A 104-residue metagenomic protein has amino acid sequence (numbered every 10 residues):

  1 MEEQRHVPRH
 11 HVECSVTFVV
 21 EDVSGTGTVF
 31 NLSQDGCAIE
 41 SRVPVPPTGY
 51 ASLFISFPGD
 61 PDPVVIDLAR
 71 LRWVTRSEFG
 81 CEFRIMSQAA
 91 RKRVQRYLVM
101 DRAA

Functional and structural regions predicted by a protein language model:
M1-L32, R96-A104: N-terminal helix initiation/capping motif
H10, V45-P47: Short, well-ordered loop/turn sites that connect or cap secondary structure elements
S15-P44, S52, T75-G80: Short strand-loop-strand
S24-T26, D62-I66: Short, mixed charged/polar active-site loops that provide acid/base catalysis or chelate metal/phosphate cofactors
T28, L68-R70, E82: Residues located in well-ordered beta-strands
N31, L71-W73, I85: A residue-level detector for short acidic-glycine micro-motifs
F57-P61: Short, charged beta-turn/beta-strand-edge "cap" motif at the junction between a beta-strand and an adjacent loop
E78-A104: C-terminal output/interaction extensions
